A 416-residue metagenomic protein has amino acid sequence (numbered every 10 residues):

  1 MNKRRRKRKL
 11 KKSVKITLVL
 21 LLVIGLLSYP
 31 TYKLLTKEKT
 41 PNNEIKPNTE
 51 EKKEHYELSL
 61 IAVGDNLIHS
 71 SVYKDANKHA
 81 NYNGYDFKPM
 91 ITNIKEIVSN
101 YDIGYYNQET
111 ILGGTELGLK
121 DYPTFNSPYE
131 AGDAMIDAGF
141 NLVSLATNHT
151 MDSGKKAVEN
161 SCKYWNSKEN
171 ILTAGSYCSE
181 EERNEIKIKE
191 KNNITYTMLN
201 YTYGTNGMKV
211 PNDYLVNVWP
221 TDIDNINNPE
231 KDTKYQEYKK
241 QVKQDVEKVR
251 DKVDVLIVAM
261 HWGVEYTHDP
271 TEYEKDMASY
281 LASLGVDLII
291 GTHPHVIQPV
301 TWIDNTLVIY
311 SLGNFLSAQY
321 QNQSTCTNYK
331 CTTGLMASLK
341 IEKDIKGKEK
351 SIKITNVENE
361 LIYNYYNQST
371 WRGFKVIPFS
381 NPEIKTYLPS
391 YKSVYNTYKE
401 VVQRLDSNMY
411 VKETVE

Functional and structural regions predicted by a protein language model:
M1-S13: N-terminal Lys/Arg-rich, disordered targeting/topogenic segments
L10, L22-V23: Long, contiguous interaction/targeting segments characteristic of exported/extracellular or secretory-pathway proteins
S13-V19: Short, hydrophobic alpha-helical membrane anchors of single-pass surface/secreted proteins
L18, I24-E416: Acidic, metal/ion-coordinating pockets
